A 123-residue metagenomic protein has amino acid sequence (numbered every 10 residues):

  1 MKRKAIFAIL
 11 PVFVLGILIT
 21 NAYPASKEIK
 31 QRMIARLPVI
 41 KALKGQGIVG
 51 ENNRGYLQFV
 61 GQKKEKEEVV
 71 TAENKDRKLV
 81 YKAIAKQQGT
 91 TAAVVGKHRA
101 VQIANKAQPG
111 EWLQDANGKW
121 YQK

Functional and structural regions predicted by a protein language model:
M1-P24: N-terminal export/membrane-targeting signals
S26-E68, A72-K75, K86-K123: Amphipathic, charged alpha-helical segments and their helix-to-coil junctions in extracytoplasmic/peripheral assemblies
Y81-K82: Contiguous, amphipathic alpha-helical segments that mediate oligomerization or scaffolding in large protein assemblies
